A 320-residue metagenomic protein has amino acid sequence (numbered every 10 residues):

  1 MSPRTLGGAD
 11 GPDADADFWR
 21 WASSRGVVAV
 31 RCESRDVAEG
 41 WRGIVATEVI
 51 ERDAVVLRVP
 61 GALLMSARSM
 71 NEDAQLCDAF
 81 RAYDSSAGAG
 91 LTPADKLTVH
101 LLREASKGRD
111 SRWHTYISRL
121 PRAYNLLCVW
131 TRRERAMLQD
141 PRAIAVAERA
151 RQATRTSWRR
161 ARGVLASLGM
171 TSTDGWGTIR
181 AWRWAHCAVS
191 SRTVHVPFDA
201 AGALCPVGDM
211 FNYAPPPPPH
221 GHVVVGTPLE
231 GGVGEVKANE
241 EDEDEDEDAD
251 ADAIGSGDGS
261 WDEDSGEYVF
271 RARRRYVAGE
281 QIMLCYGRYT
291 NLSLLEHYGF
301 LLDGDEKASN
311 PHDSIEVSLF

Functional and structural regions predicted by a protein language model:
S2-L63, R68-N71, E104-F320: Long, positively charged leader/targeting segments at protein N-termini
L63-S86: Covalent nucleotidyltransferase core used to form phosphodiester bonds in nucleic acids
D95-T98, R109-S111: N-terminal accessory alpha/beta regions
